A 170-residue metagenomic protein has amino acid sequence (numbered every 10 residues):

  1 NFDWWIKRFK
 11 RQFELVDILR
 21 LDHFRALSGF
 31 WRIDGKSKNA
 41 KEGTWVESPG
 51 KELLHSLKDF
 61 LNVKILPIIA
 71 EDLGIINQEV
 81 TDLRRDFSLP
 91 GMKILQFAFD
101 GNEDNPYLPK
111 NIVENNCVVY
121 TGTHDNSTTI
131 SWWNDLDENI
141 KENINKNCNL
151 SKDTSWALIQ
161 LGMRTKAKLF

Functional and structural regions predicted by a protein language model:
N1-L169: Alpha-amylase-like alpha-glycosidases and glucanotransferases acting on alpha-linked glucans and related
